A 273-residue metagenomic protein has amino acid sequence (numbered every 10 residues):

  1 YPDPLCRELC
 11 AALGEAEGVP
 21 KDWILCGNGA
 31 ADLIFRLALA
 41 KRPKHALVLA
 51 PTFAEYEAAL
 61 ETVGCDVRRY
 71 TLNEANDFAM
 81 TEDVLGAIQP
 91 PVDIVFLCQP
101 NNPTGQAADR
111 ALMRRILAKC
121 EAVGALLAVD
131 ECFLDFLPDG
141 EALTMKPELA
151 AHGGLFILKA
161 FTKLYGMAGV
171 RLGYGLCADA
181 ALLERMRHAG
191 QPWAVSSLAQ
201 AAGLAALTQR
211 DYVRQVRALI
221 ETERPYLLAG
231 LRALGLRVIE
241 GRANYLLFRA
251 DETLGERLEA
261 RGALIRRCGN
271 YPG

Functional and structural regions predicted by a protein language model:
Y1-N28, E223-R224: Conserved N-terminal alpha-helix of the aminotransferase class I/II PLP-enzyme fold
P4-A11, W23, D32, L39-L97: PLP-dependent aminotransferase-like
L5, G154-I239: PLP-dependent aminotransferase class I/II
P20-I24, H45, E131, G153-G154: Short acidic capping loops at alpha-helix termini that bridge into adjacent secondary structure
E61, A79-P91, P103-L127, E131-L164: Active-site pre-lysine segment of PLP-dependent enzymes
R68-T71, I94-N101, L127-E131, I239-G241: Short beta-strands and strand-loop turn motifs
P225, A229-G273: Conserved C-terminal alpha-helix-loop-beta "cap" of PLP-dependent enzymes that closes/shapes the active-site mouth
